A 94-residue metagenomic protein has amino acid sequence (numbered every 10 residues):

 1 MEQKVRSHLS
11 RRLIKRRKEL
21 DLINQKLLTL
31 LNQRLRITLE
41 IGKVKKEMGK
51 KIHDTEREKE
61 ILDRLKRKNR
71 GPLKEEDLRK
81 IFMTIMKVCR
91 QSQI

Functional and structural regions predicted by a protein language model:
M1-I94: Domain-level signature for soluble enzymes in the chorismate/prephenate branch of the shikimate pathway
